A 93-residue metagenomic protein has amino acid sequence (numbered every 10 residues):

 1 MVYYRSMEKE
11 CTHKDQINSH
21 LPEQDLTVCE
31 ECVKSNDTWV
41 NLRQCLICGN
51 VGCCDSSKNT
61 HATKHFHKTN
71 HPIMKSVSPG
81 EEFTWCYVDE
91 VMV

Functional and structural regions predicted by a protein language model:
K9-N18, E23-V28, S35, V51-V93: Cys/His-rich, Zn2+-coordinating zinc-finger modules
C29-C32, C45: Short cysteine-rich clusters marking metal-coordination/redox-active sites
D37-L46: Canonical RING-type zinc finger of E3 ubiquitin-protein ligases
